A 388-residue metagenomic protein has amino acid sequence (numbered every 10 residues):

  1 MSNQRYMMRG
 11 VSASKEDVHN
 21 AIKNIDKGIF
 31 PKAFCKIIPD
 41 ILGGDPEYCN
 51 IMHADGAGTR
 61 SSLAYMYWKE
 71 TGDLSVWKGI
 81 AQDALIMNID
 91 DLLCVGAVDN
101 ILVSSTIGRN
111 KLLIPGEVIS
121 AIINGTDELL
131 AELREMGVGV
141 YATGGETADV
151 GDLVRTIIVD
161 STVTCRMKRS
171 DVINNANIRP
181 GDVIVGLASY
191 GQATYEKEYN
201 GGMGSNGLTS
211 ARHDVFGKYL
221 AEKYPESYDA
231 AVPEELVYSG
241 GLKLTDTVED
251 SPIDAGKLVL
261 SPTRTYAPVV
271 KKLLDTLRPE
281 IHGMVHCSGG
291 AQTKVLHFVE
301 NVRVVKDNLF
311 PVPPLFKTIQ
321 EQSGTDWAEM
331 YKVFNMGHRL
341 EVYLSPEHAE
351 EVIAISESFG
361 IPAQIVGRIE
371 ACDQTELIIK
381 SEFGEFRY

Functional and structural regions predicted by a protein language model:
M1-Y388: Helix-biased detector of long, well-ordered alpha-helical tracts
